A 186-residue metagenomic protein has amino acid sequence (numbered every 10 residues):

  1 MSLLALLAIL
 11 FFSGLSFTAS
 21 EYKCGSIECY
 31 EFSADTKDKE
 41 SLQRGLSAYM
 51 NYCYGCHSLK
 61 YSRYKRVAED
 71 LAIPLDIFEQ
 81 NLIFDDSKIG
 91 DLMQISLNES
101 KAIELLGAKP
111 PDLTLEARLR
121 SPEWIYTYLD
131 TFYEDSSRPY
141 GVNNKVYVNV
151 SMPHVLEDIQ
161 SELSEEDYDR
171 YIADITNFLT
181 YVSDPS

Functional and structural regions predicted by a protein language model:
M1-S2, L6-T36, Y181-S186: Post-cleavage N-terminal segment of exported redox proteins
E21-S47, S58-E69: Electrostatic cytochrome c docking/interface patches
G45, L113, I175: Residue-level signature of catalytic and energy-coupling elements of molecular machines, predominantly ATP/GTP-dependent
Y49, T127-D135, N177-V182: Bilobed periplasmic-binding protein/Venus flytrap-like ligand-binding cleft at the lobe interface of extracytoplasmic
Y49-K60, I175: The canonical Cys-X-X-Cys-His
A72-K145, V150-Y168: Electron-transfer interface patches adjacent to heme c in soluble/periplasmic c-type cytochromes and di-/multiheme
S164-S186: Juxtamembrane amphipathic/hinge helix adjacent to a transmembrane helix
